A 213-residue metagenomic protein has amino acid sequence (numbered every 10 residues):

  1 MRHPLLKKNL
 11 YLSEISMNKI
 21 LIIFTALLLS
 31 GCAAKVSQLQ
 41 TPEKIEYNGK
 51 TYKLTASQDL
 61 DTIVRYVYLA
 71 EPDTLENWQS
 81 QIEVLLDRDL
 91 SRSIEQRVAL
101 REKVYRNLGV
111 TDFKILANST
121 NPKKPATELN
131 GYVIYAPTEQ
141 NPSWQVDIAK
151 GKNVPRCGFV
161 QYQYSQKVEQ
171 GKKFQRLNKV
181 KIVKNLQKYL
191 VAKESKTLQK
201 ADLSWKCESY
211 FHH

Functional and structural regions predicted by a protein language model:
L6-S16: Short, Lys/Arg-enriched N-terminal segments with co-localized hydrophobic residues within the first ~10-30 amino acids
N18-F24: Sec-dependent signal peptide recognition, specifically the positively charged N-region followed immediately by
S30-G31: C-terminal motif of bacterial Sec signal peptides marking the signal peptidase cleavage site
K35-I63: N-terminal "mature-domain start" segment
K53-S91: Secretory pathway targeting signatures of secreted, lumenal, and periplasmic proteins
S80-T120: Mid-chain, structured segments of secreted extracytoplasmic proteins
N107-G151: Signature of long, low-cysteine stretches enriched in small and polar/charged residues
V160-H213: Surface-exposed amphipathic alpha-helical segments
